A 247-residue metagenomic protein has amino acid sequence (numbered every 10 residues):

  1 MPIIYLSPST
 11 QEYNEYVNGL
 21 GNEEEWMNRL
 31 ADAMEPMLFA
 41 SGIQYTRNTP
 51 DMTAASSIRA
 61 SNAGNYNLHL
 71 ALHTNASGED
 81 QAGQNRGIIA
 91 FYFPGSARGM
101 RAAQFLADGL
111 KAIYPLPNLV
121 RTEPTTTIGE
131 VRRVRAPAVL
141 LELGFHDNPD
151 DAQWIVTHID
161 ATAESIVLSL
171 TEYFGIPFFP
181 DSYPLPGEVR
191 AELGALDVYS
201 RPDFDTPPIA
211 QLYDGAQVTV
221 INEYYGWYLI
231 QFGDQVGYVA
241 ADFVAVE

Functional and structural regions predicted by a protein language model:
P2-I88, F93-A97: Catalytic-core regions of hydrolytic enzymes
I4-Y16, G21, G64, H69-G78 (+1 more regions): Active-site-adjacent mobile loop/cap segments within catalytic or ligand-binding domains
Q11-Y13, D51-A54, T74-D80, G95-R98 (+6 more regions): Solvent-exposed loop/turn segments at secondary-structure junctions within structured extracellular/periplasmic domains
E25, R29-F39, R98-P115, A152-D181: Long, well-ordered alpha-helical scaffolding segments within enzyme catalytic domains, especially pronounced
Q44-D51, L116-E123, P177-D181: Surface-exposed patches in mature extracellular/periplasmic domains of secreted proteins
S61-G64, A82-Q84, V131-R135, L212 (+1 more regions): Extracellular/periplasmic catalytic domains that process cell-envelope and extracellular macromolecules
F179-Y183, F232-E247: Boundary regions of SH3-family modules and the immediately adjacent low-complexity/disordered segments in eukaryotic
P184-P186, R190-Q231, F243: Beta-loop motif signature
